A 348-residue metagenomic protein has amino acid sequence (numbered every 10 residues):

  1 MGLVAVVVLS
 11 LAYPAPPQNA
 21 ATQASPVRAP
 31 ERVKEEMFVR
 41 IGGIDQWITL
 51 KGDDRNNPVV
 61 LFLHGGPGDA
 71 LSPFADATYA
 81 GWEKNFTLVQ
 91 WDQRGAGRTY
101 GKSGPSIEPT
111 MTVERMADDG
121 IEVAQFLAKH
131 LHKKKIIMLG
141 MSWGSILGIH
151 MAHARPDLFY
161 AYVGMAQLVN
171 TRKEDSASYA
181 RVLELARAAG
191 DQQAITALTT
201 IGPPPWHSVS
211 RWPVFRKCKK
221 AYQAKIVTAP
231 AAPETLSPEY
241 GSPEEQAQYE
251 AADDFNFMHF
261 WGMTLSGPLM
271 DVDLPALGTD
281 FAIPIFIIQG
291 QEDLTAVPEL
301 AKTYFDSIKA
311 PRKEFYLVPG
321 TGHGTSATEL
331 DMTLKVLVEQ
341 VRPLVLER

Functional and structural regions predicted by a protein language model:
A70-Y79: The serine-hydrolase catalytic nucleophile loop
S72-P73, G95-M111: Glycine-rich "HGGG/HGxG" loop immediately N-terminal to the catalytic nucleophile of the alpha/beta-hydrolase
E83-G101: Conserved alpha/beta-hydrolase
R115-K135: Conserved acidic catalytic loop of the alpha/beta-hydrolase fold
I146, D157-P205: A catalytic-pocket lid/entrance helix-loop region that shapes and gates access to the active site across common
L183-A276, D280-I283: Alpha/beta-hydrolase
L294-L300: Conserved alpha/beta-hydrolase "acid-adjacent" motif
E314-R348: Catalytic active-site module of serine/aspartate enzymes centered on a nucleophile-bearing elbow/loop
